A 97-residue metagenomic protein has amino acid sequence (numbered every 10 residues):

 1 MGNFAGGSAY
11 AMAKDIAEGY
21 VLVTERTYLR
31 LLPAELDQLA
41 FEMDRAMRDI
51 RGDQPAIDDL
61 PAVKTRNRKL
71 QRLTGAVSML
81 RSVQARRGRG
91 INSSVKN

Functional and structural regions predicted by a protein language model:
M1-Y10, L60-R66: Membrane-interacting alpha-helical segments
A9-T27: Short, charge-rich amphipathic alpha-helices with coiled-coil/heptad character
L22-F41: Short, charge/polar-rich alpha-helical segments
L36, M43-Q54, L73, L80: Non-transmembrane amphipathic alpha-helical segments
F41, L60-Q71, S93: Short, charged, amphipathic alpha-helical segments
L73-R89: Amphipathic alpha-helical coiled-coil segments
G88-N97: Long amphipathic alpha-helical coiled-coil segments
